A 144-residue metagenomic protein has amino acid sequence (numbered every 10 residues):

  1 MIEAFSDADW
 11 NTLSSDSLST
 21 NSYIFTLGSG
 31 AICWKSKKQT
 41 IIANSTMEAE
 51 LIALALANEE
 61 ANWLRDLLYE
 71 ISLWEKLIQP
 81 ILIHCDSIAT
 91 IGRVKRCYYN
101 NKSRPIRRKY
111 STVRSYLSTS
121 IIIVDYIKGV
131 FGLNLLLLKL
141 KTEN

Functional and structural regions predicted by a protein language model:
M1, K37-N144: RNase H-like nuclease module associated with reverse transcription
A4-M47: RNase H-like nuclease fold core
